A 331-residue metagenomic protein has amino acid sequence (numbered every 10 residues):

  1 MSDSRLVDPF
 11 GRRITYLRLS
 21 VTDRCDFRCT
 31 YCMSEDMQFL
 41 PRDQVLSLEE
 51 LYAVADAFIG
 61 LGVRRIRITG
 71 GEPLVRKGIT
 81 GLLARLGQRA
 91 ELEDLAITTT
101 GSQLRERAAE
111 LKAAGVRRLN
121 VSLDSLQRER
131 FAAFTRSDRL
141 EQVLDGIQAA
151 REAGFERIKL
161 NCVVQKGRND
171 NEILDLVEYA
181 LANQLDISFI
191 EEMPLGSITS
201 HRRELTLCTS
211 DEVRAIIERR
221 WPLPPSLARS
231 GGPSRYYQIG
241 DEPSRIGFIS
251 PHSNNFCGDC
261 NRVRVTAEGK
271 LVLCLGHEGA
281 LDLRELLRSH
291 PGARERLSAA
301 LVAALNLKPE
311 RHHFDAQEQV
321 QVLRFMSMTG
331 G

Functional and structural regions predicted by a protein language model:
M1-Y16, A182, E192-G331: Auxiliary Fe-S-binding modules of radical SAM enzymes
R5-R13, T30, V63-R64, R118: Conserved N-terminal glycine/acidic-rich loop preference
P9-E49: Canonical Radical SAM [4Fe-4S] cluster-binding loop centered on the CxxxCxxC motif and its immediate flanking residues
V21, C29, I68, I97 (+1 more regions): Conserved, mostly hydrophobic/aromatic
F27, R128-E129, N255, L281: Glycine-centered loop/turn positions within well-structured domains that cap or flank conserved ligand/cofactor-binding
M37-P41, R105, Q127-F134, G196-H201 (+1 more regions): A short acidic, helix-capping loop that chelates divalent metal ions and anchors anionic groups
V45-I68, V75-I190: Radical SAM/AdoMet-radical enzyme domain recognition
